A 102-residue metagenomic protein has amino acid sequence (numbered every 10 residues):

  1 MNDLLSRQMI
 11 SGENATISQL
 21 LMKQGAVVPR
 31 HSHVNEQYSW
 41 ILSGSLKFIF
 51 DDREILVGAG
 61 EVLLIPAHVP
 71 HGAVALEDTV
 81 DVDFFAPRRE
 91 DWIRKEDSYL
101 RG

Functional and structural regions predicted by a protein language model:
M1-P29: A short glycine-rich, His/Asp/Glu-containing loop-to-beta-strand
N2, T16, V74-G102: Double-stranded beta-helix
T16, S45-K47, E54, P70 (+1 more regions): Structural motif
S18, V27-V28, G44-I49, L63: Short beta-strand segments in beta-sandwich/barrel cores
L21-K23, H33-F48: Short, conserved beta-strand element in jelly-roll/cupin
R30, F48-I49, I65, P70-L76 (+1 more regions): Short beta-strand His + acidic residue motifs that chelate non-heme Fe in jelly-roll/DSBH and cupin folds
L42-S43, G58-A59, E77: A cytosolic small-molecule/anion-sensing beta-strand core signal
D52-A67: Short acidic-glycine-tyrosine-enriched beta hairpin
